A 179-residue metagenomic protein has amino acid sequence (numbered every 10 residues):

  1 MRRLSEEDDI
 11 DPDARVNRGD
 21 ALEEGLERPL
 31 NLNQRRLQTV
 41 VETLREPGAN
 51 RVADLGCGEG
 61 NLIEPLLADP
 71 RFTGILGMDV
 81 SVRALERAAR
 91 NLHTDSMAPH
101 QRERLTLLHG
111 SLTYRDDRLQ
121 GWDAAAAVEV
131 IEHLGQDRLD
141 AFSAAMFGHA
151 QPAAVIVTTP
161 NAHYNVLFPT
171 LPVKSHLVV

Functional and structural regions predicted by a protein language model:
M1-R15: N-terminal auxiliary segments of SAM/dcSAM-dependent transferases
D20-Q34: Class I SAM-dependent methyltransferase Rossmann-like catalytic core, especially the SAM/SAH-binding loop
N31-N50: Conserved alpha-helix/loop element of class I SAM-dependent methyltransferases that forms part of the SAM/SAH-binding
A49-G58: Conserved class I S-adenosyl-L-methionine
E59-R71: Conserved SAM-binding loop of SAM-dependent methyltransferases across substrates and taxa, primarily the Class I
G74-D79: Conserved SAM-binding motif I beta-strand of class I
V80, A88-A127, L134-V179: S-adenosyl-L-methionine-dependent methyltransferase catalytic module, highlighting the catalytic core
A84: Conserved short alpha-helix immediately C-terminal to the canonical SAM/SAH-binding motif I of Rossmann-like
